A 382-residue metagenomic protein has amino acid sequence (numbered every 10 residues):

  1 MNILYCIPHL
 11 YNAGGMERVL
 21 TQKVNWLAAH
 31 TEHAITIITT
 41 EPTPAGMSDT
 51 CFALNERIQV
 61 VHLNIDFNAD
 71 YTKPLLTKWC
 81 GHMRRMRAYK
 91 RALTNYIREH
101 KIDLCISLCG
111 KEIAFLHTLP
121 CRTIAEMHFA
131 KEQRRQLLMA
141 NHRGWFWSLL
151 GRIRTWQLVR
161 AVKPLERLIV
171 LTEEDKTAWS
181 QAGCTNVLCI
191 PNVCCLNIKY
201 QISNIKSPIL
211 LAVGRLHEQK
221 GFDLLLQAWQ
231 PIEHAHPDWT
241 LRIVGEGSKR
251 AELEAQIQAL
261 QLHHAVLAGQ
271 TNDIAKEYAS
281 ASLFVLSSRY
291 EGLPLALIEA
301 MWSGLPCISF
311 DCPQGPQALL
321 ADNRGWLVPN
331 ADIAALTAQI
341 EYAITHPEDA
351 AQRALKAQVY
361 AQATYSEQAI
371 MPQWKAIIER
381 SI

Functional and structural regions predicted by a protein language model:
Y5-A13, W26, H30-W79: N-terminal strand-loop element at the rim of the active site of nucleotide-sugar-dependent glycosyltransferases
G14-Q22, P208, A212-P231, S248-E254 (+1 more regions): A conserved mid-protein helix/loop that constitutes part of the nucleotide-sugar donor-binding site
R91-N95, W147-R167: Membrane-proximal helix-turn-helix segments that form the acceptor-binding/catalytic region of lipid-linked
S107-E112, M127: Short His-centered aromatic/hydrophobic patch
Q270, R289: Aromatic "clamp/platform" in nucleotide-sugar-dependent glycosyltransferases that forms part of the donor/acceptor
P306-F310: Short hydrophobic beta-strand element within catalytic cores of glycosyltransferases and related nucleotide-activated
A321-I333, Y342-E348: Conserved acidic donor-binding segment of nucleotide-sugar-dependent glycosyltransferases
A335, Y342, D349-T364, I370-A376: A short, well-ordered alpha-helix in the C-terminal region of glycosyltransferases
